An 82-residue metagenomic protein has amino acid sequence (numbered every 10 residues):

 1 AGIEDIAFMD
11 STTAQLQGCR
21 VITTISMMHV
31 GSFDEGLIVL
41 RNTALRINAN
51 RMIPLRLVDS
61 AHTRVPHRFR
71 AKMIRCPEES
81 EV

Functional and structural regions predicted by a protein language model:
A1, R41, R51-P54, H67 (+1 more regions): Functionally constrained cores in energy, signaling, and assembly domains
A1-G2, V30, P77-V82: Structured lumen-facing ectodomains of secretory-pathway proteins
A1-T24: Compositionally biased P/S/T/G-rich terminal and signal peptide-adjacent segments that lie outside catalytic cores
T13-A14, D59-V82: Short acidic, glycine/proline-enriched helix-loop-strand junctions
L16-A61: Short, well-ordered alpha-helical segments
